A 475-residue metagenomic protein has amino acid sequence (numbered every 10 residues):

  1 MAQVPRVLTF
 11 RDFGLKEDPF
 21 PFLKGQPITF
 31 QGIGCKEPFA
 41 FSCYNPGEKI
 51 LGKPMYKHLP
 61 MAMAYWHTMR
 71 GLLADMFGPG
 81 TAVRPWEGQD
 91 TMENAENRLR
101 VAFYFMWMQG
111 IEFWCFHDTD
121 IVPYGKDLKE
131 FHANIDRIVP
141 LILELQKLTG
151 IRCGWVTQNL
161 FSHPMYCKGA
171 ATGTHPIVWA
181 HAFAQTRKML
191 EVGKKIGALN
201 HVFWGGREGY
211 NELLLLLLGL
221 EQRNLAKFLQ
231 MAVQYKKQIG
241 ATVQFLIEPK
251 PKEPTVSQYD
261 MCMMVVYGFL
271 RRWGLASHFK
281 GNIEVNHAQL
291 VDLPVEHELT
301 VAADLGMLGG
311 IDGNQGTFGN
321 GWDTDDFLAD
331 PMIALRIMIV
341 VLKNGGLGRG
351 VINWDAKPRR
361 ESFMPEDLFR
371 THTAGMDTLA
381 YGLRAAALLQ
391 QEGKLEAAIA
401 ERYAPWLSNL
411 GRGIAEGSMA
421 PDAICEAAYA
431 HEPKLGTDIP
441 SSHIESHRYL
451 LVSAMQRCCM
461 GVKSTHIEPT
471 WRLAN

Functional and structural regions predicted by a protein language model:
A2-K16, F22, G47-I50, N97-V101 (+8 more regions): Active-site acidic/histidine proton-transfer and metal-coordination neighborhood in alpha/beta enzyme cores
A2-P85: N-terminal basic, low-complexity leaders that serve as flexible interaction/assembly modules and, when applicable, as
K53-M61, D90-D120: Catalytic domains of carbohydrate-active enzymes, especially glycoside hydrolases
K57-Q89, T157-G173, G205-E212: N-terminal small/glycine-rich loop or linker at the start of catalytic domains across soluble metabolic enzymes
M63, M106, A182, G193 (+2 more regions): Conserved, mostly hydrophobic/aromatic
W66-T68, T119-I121, Q158-F161, G206-E208 (+4 more regions): Active-site beta-loop-alpha junctions enriched in small/polar residues
L73-N97, L216-Q222, V256-G268, F279-K280 (+1 more regions): Gly/Pro-rich active-site loop or hairpin
G306, N320-L473: Flexible, acidic glycine-rich loops studded with aromatic residues
